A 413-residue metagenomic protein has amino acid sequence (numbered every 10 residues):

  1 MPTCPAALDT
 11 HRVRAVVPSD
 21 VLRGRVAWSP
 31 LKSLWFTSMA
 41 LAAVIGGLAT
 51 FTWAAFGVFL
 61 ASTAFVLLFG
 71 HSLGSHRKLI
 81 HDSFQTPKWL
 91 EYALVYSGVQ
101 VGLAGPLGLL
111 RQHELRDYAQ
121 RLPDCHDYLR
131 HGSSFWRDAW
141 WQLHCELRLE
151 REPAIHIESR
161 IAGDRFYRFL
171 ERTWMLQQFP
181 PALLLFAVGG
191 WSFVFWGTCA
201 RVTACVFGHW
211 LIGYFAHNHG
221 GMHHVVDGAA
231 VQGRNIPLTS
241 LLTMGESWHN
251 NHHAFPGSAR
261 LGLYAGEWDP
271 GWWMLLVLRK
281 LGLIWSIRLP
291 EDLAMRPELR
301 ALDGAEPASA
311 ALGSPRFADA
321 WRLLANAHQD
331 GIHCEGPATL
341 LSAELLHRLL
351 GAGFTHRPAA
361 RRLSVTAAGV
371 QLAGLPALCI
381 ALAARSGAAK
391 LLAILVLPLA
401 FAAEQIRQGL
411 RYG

Functional and structural regions predicted by a protein language model:
M1-W210, S258-G413: Non-catalytic, topology-defining segments of multipass membrane proteins
G213-W268: Glycine/small-residue-rich hydrophobic helix-like segments
